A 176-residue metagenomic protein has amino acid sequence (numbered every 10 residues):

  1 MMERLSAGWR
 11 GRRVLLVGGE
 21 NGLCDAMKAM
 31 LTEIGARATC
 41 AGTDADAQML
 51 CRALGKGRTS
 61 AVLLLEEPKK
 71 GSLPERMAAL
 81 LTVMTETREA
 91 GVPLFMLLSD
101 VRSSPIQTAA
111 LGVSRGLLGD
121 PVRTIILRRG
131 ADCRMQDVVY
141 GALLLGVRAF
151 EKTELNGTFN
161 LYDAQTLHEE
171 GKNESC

Functional and structural regions predicted by a protein language model:
M1-R13, V17-R134: Rossmann-like short-chain dehydrogenase/reductase
G119-T124, R128-C176: C-terminal helical subdomain
